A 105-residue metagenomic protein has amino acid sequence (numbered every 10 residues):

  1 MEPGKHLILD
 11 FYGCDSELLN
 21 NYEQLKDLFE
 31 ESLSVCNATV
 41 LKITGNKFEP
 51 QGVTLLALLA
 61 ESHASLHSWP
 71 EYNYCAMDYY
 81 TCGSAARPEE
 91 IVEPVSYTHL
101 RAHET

Functional and structural regions predicted by a protein language model:
M1-N20: Terminal, regulation- and interaction-focused segments at domain boundaries
F11-C14, Y79-G83: Short beta-strand-to-loop capping motifs
E17-N21, A86-E90: Short, conserved charged micro-motifs
K26, E30-V35: Short Lys/Arg-enriched alpha/beta "domain-start" segment
T39, T44-L58: Compact, glycine-rich, soluble single-domain proteins
A64-T81: Mid-chain, well-packed structural core segment of small domains
I91-V95: Short amphipathic alpha-helices in soluble, non-transmembrane regions that often serve as interface/regulatory elements
T98-T105: Conserved small/polar residues in nucleotide/adenosyl-binding loops
